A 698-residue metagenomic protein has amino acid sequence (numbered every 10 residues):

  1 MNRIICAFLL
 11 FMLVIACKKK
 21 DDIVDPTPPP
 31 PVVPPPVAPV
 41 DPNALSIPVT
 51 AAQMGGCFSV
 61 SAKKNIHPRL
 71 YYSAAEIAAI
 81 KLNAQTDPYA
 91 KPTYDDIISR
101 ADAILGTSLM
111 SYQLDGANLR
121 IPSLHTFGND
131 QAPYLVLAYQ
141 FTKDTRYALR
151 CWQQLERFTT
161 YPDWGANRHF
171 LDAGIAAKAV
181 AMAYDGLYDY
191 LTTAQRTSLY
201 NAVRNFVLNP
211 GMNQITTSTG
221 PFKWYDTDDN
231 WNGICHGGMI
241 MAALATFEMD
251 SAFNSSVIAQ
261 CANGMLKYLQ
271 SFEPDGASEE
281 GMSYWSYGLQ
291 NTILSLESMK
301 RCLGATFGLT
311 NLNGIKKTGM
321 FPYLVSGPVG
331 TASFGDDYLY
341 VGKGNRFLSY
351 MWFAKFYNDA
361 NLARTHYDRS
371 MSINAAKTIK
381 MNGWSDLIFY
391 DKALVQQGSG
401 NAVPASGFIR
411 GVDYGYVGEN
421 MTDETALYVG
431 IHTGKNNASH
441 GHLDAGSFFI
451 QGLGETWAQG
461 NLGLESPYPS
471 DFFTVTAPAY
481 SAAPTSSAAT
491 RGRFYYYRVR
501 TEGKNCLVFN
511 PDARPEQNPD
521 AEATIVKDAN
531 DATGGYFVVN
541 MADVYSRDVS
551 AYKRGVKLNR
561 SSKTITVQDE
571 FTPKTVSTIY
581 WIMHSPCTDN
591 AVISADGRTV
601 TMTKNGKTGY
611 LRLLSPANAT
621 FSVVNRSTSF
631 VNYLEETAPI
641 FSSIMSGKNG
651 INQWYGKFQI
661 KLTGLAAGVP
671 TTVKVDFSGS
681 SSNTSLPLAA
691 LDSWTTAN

Functional and structural regions predicted by a protein language model:
V14-Q53, C57: Bacterial Sec-dependent N-terminal signal peptides
K64-P68, A74-F141: N-terminal carbohydrate-binding/catalytic regions of secreted carbohydrate-active enzymes
H67-T86, N129-T145, E156-G165, I175-Q195 (+7 more regions): Well-ordered alpha-helical scaffold segments within catalytic/enzyme domains
P88, I97-L109, R150-A166, S198-F222 (+2 more regions): Long, well-ordered core segments of solenoidal/helical folds
M110-G128, T160-G174, T216-G233, Q270-Y287 (+5 more regions): Solvent-exposed loop and edge beta-strand segments that line ligand/cofactor-binding and catalytic clefts
S111-L119, A181-S283, L294, K300 (+2 more regions): Active-site lining segments of carbohydrate-active enzymes
K223, T246, Y287-W457, K527-A532 (+3 more regions): Carbohydrate-active enzyme catalytic cores, enriched for enzymes that act on polyanionic acidic polysaccharides
D471-N698: CBM-like, beta-strand-rich accessory domains located in the C-terminal region of large, secreted polysaccharide-active
